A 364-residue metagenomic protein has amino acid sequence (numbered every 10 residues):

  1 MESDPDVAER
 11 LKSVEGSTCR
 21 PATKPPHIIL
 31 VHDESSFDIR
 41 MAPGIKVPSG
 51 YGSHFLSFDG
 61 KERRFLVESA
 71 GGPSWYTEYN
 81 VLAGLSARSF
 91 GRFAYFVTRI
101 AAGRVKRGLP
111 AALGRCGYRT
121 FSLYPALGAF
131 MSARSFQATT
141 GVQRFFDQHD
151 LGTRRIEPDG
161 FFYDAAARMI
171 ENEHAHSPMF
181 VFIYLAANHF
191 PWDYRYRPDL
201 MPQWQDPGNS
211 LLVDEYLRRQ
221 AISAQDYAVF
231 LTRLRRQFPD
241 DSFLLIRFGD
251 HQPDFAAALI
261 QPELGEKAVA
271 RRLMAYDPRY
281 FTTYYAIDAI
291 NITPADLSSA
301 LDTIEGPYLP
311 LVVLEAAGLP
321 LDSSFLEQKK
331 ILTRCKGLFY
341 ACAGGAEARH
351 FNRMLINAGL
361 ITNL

Functional and structural regions predicted by a protein language model:
M1-T23: Helix-hairpin-helix/helix-loop-helix acidic hairpins
E15-C19, T23, L30-D33, D38-L364: Solvent-exposed soluble domains appended to multi-pass membrane proteins
